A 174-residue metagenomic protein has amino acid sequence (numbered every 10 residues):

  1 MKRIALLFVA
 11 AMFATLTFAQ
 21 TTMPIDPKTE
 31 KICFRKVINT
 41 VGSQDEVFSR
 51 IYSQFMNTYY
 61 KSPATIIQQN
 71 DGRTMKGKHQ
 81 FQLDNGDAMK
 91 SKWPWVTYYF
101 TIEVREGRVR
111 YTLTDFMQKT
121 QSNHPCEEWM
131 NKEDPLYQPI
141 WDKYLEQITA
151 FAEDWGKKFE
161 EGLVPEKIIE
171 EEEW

Functional and structural regions predicted by a protein language model:
M1-P24: Bacterial Sec-dependent N-terminal signal peptides
Q20-W174: Ser/Thr-rich, low-complexity intrinsically disordered terminal regions
